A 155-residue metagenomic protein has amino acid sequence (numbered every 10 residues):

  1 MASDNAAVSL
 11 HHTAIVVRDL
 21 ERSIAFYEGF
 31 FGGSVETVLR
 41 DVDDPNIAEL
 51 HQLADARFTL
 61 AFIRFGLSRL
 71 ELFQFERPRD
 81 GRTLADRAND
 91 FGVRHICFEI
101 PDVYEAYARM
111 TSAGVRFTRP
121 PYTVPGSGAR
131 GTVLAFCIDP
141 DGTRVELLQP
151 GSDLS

Functional and structural regions predicted by a protein language model:
M1-A2, V35-T37, E71, G81-L84: Short amphipathic alpha-helical segments, especially helix-boundary/capping motifs
M1-A6, I15, V38, F98-S155: Vicinal oxygen chelate
A7-H11, G32: Long, hydrophobic N-terminal alpha-helical segment
L10-R18, R57-L72, L84-R109, T132-I138: Vicinal oxygen chelate
V16-L67, E105, S112, G128-R130: Core segments of cupin and vicinal oxygen chelate
A25, G29-F30, L72-Q74, D90 (+2 more regions): Intrinsic disorder/low-structure terminal segments
R40-D55, R77-D86, P120-V133, S155: A cross-kingdom feature marking solvent-exposed beta-strand/loop segments within repeated, beta-rich binding/scaffold
F75-R77, P150: Acetyl-CoA-dependent GNAT
